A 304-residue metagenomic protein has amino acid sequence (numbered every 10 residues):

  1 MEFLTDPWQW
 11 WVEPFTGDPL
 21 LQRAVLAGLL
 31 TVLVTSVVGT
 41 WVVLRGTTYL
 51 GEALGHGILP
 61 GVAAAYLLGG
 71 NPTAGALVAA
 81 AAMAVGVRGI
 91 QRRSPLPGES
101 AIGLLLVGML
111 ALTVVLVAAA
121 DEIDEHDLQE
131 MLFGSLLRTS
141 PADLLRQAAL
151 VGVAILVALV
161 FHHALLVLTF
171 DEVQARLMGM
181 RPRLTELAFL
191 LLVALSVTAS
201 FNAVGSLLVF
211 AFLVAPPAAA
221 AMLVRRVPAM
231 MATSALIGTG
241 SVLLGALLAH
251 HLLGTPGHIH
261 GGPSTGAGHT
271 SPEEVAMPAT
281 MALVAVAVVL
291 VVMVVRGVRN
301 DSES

Functional and structural regions predicted by a protein language model:
M1-Q9, A120-L132, A211, H260-A267: Peri-membrane helix termini and adjoining interfacial loops of integral membrane proteins
M1-T31: Membrane-interfacial amphipathic/re-entrant helices at transmembrane-helix boundaries
V25-A27, T31, D143-P216: Helix-loop-helix "hairpin" substructures at the membrane interface of multi-pass membrane proteins
V25-L30, T73-V78, S100-L104, L144-A149 (+3 more regions): Hydrophobic alpha-helical transmembrane segments
L33, G55-L59, A81, V107-G108 (+4 more regions): Hydrophobic alpha-helical segments embedded in the membrane of multi-pass proteins
T40-I123, A220-S234, L247-P256, V294-D301: Short loop segments and helix-boundary regions at transmembrane helix junctions of multi-pass inner-membrane proteins
P72-V78, E99-G103, A148, L208-V209 (+1 more regions): Loop-to-transmembrane alpha-helix initiation sites
V85, G89, L104-I123, S135-Q147 (+4 more regions): Mid-bilayer segments of alpha-helical transmembrane spans in multi-pass integral membrane proteins that mediate
